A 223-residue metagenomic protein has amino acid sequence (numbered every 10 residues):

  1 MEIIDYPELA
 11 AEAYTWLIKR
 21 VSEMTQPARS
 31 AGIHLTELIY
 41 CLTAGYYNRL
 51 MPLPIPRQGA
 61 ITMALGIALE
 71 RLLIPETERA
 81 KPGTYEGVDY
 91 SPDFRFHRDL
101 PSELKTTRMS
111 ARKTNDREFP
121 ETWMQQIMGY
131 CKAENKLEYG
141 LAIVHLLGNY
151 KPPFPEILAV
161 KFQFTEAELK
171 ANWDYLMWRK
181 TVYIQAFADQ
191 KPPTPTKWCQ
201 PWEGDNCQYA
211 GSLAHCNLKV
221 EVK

Functional and structural regions predicted by a protein language model:
M1-P101, R108-E121: Metal-dependent nuclease catalytic cores that hydrolyze phosphodiester bonds in DNA/RNA, characterized by
E2-P7, K136-K223: Metal-dependent nuclease catalytic regions and adjoining charged, substrate-binding loops involved in nucleic-acid end
C41, E70, Y130, L176 (+1 more regions): A residue-level signal for conserved active-site and pocket-lining positions in enzyme catalytic cores
R71-T77, E118-L146: Metal-dependent nuclease catalytic cores in nucleic-acid-processing enzymes, especially RNase H-like/related
P92, M128, D205: Residue-level detector of short, conserved catalytic/binding motifs and their immediate flanks
R95, P101-E103, E138-I143: A structural signal for short, well-ordered beta-strand segments and their strand-loop junctions that often border
H97, W123-Q126, N172: Amphipathic alpha-helical interface surfaces
T106-M109, L146-G148: Short connector loops/turns at beta-strand edges and beta->alpha or beta->beta junctions
